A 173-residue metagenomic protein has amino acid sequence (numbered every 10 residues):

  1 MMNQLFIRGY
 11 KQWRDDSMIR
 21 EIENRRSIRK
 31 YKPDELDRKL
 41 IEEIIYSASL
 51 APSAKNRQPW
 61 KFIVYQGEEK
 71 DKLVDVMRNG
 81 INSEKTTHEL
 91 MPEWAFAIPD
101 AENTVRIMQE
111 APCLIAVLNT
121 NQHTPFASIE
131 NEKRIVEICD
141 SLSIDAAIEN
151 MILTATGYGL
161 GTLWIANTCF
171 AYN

Functional and structural regions predicted by a protein language model:
M2-E42: Specificity-determining recognition surfaces
R20, Y46, D75-R78: Generic alpha-helical structural context detector
I41-I44, L73: A structural signal for short hydrophobic/aromatic patches embedded in well-ordered alpha helices
E43-I44, A48, I115, N121 (+1 more regions): Small-aliphatic-rich amphipathic alpha-helix that forms the alpha element of a beta-alpha
P52-N56: Glycine-rich phosphate/pyrophosphate-binding beta-alpha loops
R57-W60, L160: Short secondary-structure junction motifs
I63-I144: Glycine/small-residue-rich phosphate/adenosyl-binding loop
